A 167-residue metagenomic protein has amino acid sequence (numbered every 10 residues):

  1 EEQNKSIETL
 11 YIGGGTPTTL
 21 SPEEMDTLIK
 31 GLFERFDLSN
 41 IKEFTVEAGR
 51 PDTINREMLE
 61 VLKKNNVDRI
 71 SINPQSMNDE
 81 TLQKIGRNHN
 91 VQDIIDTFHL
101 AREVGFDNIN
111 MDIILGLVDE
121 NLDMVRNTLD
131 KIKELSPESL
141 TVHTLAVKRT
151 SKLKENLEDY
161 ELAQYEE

Functional and structural regions predicted by a protein language model:
E1, S6-E167: Conserved non-cysteine loop/helix-boundary elements of the Radical SAM core domain that shape
